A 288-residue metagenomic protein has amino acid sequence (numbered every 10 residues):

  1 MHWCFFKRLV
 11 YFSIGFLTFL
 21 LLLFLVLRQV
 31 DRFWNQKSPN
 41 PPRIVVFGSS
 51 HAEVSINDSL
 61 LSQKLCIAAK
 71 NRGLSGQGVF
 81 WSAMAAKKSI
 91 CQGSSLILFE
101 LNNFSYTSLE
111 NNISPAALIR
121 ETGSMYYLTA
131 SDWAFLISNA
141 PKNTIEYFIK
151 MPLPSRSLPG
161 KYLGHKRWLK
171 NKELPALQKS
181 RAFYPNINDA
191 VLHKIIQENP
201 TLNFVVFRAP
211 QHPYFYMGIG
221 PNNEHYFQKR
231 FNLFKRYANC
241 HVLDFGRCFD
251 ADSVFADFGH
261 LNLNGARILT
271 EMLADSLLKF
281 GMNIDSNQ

Functional and structural regions predicted by a protein language model:
K7-V26: Hydrophobic membrane-insertion alpha-helices, especially the h-region of bacterial N-terminal signal peptides
L27-I44: Alpha-helical transmembrane signal-anchor/signal-peptide segments
V45-G48, F255: Short hydrophobic beta-strand that contains or immediately precedes a catalytic carboxylate
H51-D132: Membrane-embedded segments
L101, S114-L202: Secreted/periplasmic serine-hydrolase-like ester/acetyl group-modifying domain
W168, I195-P221: Active-site segments of SGNH/GDSL-like serine hydrolases that catalyze O-acetyl group transfer/hydrolysis on lipids
Q211-F245: Substrate-gating cap/lid alpha-helix
N232-Q288: C-terminal regions of proteins
